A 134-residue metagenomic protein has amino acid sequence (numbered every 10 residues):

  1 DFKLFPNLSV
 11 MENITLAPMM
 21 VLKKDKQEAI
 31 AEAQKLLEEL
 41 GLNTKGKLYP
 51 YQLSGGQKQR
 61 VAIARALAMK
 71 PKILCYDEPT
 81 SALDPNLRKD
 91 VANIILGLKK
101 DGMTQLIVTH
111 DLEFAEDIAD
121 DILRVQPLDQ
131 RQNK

Functional and structural regions predicted by a protein language model:
L8-L16: Short coil-to-helix segment of the ABC ATPase nucleotide-binding domain corresponding to the Q-loop/switch region
Y49-L53, Q57: Conserved ABC ATPase signature
I63: Hydrophobic anchor residue at the start of the ABC signature
A68-K72: A short, proline-enriched helix->beta-strand linker immediately N-terminal to the Walker B motif in ABC-type P-loop
L74-D77: Catalytic Walker B motif of ABC-type/P-loop ATPase nucleotide-binding domains
P85-L87: Helix N-cap at the start of a conserved alpha-helix in ABC-type nucleotide-binding domains
T109-H110: H-loop/switch region of ABC-family ATPase nucleotide-binding domains
